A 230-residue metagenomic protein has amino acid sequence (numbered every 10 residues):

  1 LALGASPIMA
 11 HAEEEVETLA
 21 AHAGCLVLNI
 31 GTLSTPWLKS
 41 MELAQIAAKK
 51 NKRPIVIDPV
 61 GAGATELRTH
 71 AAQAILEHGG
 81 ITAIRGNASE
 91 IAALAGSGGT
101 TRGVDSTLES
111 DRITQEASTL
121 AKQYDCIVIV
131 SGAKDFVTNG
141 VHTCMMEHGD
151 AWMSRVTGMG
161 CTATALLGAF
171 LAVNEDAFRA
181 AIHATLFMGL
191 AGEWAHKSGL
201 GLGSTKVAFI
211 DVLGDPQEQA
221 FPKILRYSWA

Functional and structural regions predicted by a protein language model:
A2-K52, I57: Active-site cofactor/substrate anionic-group-binding motifs, chiefly glycine- and Lys/Arg-rich phosphate-binding loops
L33-P36, G61-T65, F136, M153: Short, small-residue-enriched loops and turns at beta-alpha junctions that line or gate enzyme active sites
W37-G86: Glycine/small-residue-rich loop that forms an oxyanion/phosphate-binding "nest" at active or ligand-binding sites
L67-T143: Conserved phosphate/ATP/ADP-binding segment of small-molecule kinases
A93, T157-F187: Short, small-residue alpha-helix embedded
E116-A121, A177-G192, F209-I210: Short, well-structured alpha-helical segments that form the helix of a local strand-helix-strand
S118, C144-T157: Short pre-catalytic strand/loop immediately N-terminal to key active-site residues, enriched for Gly-Thr
L190-A230: Charged C-terminal helix
